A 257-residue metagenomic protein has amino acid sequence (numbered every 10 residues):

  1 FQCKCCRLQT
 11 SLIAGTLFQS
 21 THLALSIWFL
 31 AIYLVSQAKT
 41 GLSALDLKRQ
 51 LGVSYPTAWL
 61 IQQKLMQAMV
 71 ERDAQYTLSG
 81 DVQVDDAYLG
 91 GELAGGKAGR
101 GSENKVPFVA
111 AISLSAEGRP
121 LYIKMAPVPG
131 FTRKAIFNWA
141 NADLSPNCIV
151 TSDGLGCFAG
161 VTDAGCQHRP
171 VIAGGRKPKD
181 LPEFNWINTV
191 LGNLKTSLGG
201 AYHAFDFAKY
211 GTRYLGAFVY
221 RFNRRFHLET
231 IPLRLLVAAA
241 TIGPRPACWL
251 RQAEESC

Functional and structural regions predicted by a protein language model:
F1-C257: Residue-level recognition of single "structural anchor" positions that define or cap local secondary structure
